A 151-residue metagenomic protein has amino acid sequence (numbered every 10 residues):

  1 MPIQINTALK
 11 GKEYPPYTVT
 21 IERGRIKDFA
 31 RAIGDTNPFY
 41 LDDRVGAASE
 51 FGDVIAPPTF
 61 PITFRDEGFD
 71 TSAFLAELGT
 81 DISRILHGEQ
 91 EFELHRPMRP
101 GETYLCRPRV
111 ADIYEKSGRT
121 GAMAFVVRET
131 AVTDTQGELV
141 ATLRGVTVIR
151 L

Functional and structural regions predicted by a protein language model:
M1-E89: Hot-dog-fold acyl-thioester-processing enzymes
M1-L9, E89, L94-L151: HotDog/MaoC-like acyl-thioester-processing domains
